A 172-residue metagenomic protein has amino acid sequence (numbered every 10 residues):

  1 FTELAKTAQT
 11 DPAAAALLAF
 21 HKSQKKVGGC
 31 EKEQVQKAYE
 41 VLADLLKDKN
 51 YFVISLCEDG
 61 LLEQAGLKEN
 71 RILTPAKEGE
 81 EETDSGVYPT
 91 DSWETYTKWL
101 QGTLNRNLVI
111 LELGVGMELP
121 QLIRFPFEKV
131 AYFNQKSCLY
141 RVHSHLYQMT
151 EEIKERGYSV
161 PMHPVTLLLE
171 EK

Functional and structural regions predicted by a protein language model:
F1-K172: Conserved catalytic alpha/beta core of Sir2/sirtuin-type deacylases, generalized to analogous enzyme cores that bind
